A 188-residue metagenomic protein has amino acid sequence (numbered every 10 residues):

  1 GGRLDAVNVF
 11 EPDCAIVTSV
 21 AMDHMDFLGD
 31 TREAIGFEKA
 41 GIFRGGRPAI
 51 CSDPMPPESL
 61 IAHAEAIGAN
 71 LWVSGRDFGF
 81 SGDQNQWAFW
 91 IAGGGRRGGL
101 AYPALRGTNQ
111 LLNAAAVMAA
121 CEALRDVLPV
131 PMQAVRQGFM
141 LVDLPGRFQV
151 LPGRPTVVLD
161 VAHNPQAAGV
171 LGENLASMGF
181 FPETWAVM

Functional and structural regions predicted by a protein language model:
R3-I16, V20-M22, A34, G94-M188: Nucleotide phosphate-binding/pyrophosphate-handling subdomain across enzymes that bind or process nucleotide phosphates
P12-A101, A114-R136: Acidic, Mg2+-coordinating active-site environments of NTP-dependent enzymes
